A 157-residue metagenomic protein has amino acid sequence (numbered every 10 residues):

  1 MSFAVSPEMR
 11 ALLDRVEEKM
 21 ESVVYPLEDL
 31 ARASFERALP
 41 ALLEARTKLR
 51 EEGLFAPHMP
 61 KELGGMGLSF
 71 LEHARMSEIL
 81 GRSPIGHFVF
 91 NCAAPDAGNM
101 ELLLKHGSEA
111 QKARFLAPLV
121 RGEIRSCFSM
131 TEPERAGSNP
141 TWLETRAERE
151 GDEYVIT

Functional and structural regions predicted by a protein language model:
M1-C92, K105, A110-P118, E150: Amphipathic, small/basic residue-rich leader segments at the start of a protein or domain
P40-L42, M100-E101, G137-P140: Short, solvent-exposed polar/charged micro-motifs at secondary-structure junctions
G65-M66, H106, A110-T157: Glycine-rich, Trp-frequent "lid" loop and neighboring beta-strands that shape and gate the flavin cofactor pocket
F88-M100, R121-T131: FAD-binding core of FAD-dependent oxidoreductases, characterized by glycine-rich FAD pyrophosphate-binding loops
